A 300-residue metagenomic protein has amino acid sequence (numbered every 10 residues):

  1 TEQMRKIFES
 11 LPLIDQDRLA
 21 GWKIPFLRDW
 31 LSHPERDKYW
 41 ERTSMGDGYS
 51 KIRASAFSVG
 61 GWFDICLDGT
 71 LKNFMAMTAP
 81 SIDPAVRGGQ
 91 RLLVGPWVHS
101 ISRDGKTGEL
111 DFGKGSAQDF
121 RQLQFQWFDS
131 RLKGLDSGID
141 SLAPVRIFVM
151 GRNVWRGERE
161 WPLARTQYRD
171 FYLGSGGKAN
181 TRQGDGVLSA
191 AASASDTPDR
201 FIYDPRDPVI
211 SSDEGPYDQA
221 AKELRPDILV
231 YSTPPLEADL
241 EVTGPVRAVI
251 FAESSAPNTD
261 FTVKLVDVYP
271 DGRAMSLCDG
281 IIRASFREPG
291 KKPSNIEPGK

Functional and structural regions predicted by a protein language model:
T1-K51: Accessory cap/linker subdomain of secreted extracellular hydrolases
E2-D17, S102, G108-K300: C-terminal, loop-rich substrate-recognition/catalytic regions characterized by aromatic stacking residues
S32, D68-Q90: Active-site-adjacent alpha-helix of alpha/beta-hydrolase-fold enzymes
M45-K51, I82-D83, L135-I139, D239-E241: Surface-exposed acidic, glycine-flexible loop patches that form ligand/cofactor-binding and adhesion interfaces
S50-I52, P84-R87, P162-R165: Extracellular/periplasmic catalytic domains that process cell-envelope and extracellular macromolecules
I52, S58-G60: Short beta-strand/loop motif that positions the catalytic acidic residue of the alpha/beta-hydrolase fold
F63-L67: Acidic catalytic loop of the alpha/beta-hydrolase fold
P80-K106: Catalytic histidine neighborhood in serine/cysteine hydrolases with alpha/beta-hydrolase-type architecture
